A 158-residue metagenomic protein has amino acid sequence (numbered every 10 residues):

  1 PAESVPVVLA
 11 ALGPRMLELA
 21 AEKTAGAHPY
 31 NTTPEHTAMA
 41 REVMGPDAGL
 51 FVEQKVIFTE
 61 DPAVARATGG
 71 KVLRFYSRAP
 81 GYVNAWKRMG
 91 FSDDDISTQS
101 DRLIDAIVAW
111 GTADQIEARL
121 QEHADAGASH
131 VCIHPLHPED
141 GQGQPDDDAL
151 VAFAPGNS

Functional and structural regions predicted by a protein language model:
P1-S158: Active-site-adjacent structural elements that line small-molecule/cofactor binding pockets in enzymes
